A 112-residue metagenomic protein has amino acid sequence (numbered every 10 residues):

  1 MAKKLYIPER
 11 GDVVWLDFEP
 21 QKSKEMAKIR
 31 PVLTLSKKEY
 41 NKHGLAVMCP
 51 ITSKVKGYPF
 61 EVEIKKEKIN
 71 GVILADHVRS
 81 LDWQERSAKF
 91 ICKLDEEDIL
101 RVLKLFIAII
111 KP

Functional and structural regions predicted by a protein language model:
M1-P112: Conserved functional hotspots at enzyme active or ligand-binding sites that engage polyanionic ligands
